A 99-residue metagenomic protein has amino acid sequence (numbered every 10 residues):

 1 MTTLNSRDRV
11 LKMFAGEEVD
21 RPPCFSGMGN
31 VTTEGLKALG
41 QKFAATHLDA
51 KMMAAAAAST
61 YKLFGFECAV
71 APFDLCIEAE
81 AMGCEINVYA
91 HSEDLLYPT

Functional and structural regions predicted by a protein language model:
M1-T99: Catalytic cores of TIM-barrel enzymes
